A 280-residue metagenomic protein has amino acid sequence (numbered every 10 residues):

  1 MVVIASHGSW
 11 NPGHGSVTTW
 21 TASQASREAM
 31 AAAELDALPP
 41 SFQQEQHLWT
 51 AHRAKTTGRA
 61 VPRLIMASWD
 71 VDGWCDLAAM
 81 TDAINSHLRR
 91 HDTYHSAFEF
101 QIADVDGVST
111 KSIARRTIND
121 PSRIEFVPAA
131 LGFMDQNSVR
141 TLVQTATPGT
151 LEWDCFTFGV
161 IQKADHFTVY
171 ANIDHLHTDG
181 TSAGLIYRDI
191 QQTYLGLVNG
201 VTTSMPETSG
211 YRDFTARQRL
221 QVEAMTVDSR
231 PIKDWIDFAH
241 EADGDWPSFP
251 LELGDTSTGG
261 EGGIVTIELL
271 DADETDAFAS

Functional and structural regions predicted by a protein language model:
M1-T56, D82-A130, T208-I264: Short amphipathic alpha-helices and their capping loops
V2-P12, A129-Q136, L142-A146, T150 (+1 more regions): Active-site-proximal acidic secondary-structure segment that organizes catalysis
T19-L38, R59-A79, T150-A171, L253-S280: Gly/Ser/Thr-rich phosphate-binding loops and adjoining beta-strand/alpha-helix segments that form adenosine-phosphate
T57-V61, G180-T181: Active-site metal-coordination segments of metallo-dependent hydrolases
D72, I118-N119, V127-G132, I161 (+1 more regions): A structural detector for beta-sheet-dominated domains
C75, S96, T181: Residue-level signal for the nucleotide or nucleotide-sugar donor/cofactor binding architecture
L77-L88, Q144, Y187, A279: Short amphipathic alpha-helical segments
A79, T181-L185, R230, D234 (+2 more regions): Generic recognition of stable, solvent-exposed alpha-helical segments in well-folded globular domains
